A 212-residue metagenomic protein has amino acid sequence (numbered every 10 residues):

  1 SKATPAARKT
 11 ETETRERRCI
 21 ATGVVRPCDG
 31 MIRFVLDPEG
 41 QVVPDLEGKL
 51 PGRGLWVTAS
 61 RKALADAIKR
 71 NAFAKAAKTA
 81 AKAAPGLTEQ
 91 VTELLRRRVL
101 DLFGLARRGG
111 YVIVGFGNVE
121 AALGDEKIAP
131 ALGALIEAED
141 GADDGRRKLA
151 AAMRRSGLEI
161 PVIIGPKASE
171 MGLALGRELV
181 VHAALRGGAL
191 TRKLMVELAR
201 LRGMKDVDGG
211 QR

Functional and structural regions predicted by a protein language model:
S1-N71, K75, T79: N-terminal cysteine/histidine-rich coordination modules
R15, G54, K69, L95 (+7 more regions): Helical mechanochemical/support elements of P-loop NTPase systems and associated helical scaffolds
R18-A21, A131, R147-I160: Short helix-coil boundary/hinge micro-motifs
R53-G54, G109-G110, L132-A134, G157-P161 (+1 more regions): Short active-site oxyanion
K62-G145: Extended interfacial segments that mediate partner engagement and assembly in macromolecular machines
G104-R107, G124-K127, R154, G176 (+2 more regions): Signal for well-folded cores of large energy- and translation-related assemblies
G157-R202: Short basic, glycine-rich beta-strand/loop surfaces that mediate nucleic-acid
R177-V180, D206-R212: N-terminal targeting/trafficking signals and adjacent low-complexity tails
